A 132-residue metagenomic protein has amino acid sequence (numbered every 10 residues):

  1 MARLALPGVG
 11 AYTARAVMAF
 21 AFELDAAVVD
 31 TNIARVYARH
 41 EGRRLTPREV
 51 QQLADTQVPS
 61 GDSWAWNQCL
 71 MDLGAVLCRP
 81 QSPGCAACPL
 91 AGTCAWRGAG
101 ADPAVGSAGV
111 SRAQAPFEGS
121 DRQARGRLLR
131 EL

Functional and structural regions predicted by a protein language model:
M1-Q123, E131: Catalytic cores of DNA base-excision repair glycosylases
